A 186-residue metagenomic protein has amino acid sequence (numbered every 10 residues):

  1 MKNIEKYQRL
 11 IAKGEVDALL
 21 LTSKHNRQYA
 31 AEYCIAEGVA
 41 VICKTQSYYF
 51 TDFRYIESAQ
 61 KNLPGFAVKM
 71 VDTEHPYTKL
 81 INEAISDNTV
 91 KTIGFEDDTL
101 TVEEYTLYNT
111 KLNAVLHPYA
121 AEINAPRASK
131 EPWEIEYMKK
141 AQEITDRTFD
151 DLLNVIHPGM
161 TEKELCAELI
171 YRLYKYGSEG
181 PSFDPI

Functional and structural regions predicted by a protein language model:
M1-F50, T78-T89, T110-L116, D150 (+1 more regions): Terminal domain-start leader segments
K2-I4, P76-P181: Flexible, acidic/His-enriched mid-domain "rim/lid" segments that flank
E15, N62-L63, P181: A short, polar/charged loop/turn motif at coil->beta-strand junctions and beta-hairpin connectors
T22-K24, T51-F53, D72-T73, F95-L100: Structural motif
Q28-A31, Y49-F50, I56-Q60, V102-E103: Short active-site-adjacent helix-start/loop capping segments
A40-K44, N62-P64, M70-E74, V115-P118 (+1 more regions): Short, surface-exposed linear patches
D52-L80: Compact, glycine/acidic-enriched structural inserts
F183-I186: Long, charged, glycine-rich C-terminal linkers/tails
